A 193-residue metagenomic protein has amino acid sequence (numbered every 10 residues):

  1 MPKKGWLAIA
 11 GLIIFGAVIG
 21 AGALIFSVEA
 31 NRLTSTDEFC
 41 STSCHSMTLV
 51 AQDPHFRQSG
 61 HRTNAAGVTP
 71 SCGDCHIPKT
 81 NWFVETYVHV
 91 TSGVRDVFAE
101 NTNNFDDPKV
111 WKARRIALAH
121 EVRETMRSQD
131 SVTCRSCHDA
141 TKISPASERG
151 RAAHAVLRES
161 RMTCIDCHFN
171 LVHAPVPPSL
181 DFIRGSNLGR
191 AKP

Functional and structural regions predicted by a protein language model:
P2-P193: Short sequence/structural segments immediately N-terminal
